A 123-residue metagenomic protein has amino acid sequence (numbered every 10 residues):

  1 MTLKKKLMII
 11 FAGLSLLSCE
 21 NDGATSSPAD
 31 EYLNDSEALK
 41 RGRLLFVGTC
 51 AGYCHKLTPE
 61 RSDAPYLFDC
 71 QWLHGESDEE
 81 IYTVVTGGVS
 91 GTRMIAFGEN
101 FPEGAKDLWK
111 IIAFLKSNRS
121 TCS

Functional and structural regions predicted by a protein language model:
M1-L17: Sec-dependent bacterial lipoprotein signal peptides
S15, F46, F68: Conserved Rossmann-like nucleotide-binding pocket used by diverse enzymes that bind dinucleotide cofactors
E20, A51, H55, T121-S123: Sequence contexts marking disulfide-bonded cysteines in secreted/extracellular proteins
E20-L45, S123: Electrostatic cytochrome c docking/interface patches
Y32-L39, R43, K56-T86: Gly/Gly-Pro-rich "capping" loops immediately C-terminal to redox-active cysteine motifs in periplasmic/lumenal
G42, F46-L57, I111-L115: The canonical Cys-X-X-Cys-His
S62-D69, G87-S123: Axial heme c-ligation environment in periplasmic c-type cytochrome domains
